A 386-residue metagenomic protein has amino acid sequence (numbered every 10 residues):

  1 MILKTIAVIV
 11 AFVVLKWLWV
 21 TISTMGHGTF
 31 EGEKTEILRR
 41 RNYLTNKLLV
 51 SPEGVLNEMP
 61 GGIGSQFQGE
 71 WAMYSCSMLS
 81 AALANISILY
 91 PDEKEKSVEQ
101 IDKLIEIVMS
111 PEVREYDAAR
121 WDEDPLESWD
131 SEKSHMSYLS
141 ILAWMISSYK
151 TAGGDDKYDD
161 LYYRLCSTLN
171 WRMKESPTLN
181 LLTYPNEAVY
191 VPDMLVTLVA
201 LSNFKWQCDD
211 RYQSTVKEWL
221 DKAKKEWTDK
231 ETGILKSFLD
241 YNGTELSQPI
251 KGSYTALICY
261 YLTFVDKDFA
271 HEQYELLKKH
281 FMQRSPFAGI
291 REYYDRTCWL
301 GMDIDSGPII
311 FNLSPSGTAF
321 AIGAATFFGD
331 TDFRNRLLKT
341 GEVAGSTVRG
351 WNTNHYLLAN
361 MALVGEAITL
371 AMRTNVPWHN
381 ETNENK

Functional and structural regions predicted by a protein language model:
M1-V13: N-terminal Sec-pathway targeting helices
T24-R41, I86-D102, Y149-R164, K205-K217 (+3 more regions): Structural helix-adjacent loops and short alpha-helical linkers that scaffold large soluble proteins
G28-E36, K47-A72, R114-R120, D130 (+1 more regions): CBM-like carbohydrate-recognition segments
Q68-G69, S75-S77, A82-L195, T374: Extended ligand-binding groove/face enriched in aromatic
W71-S87, E132-K150, V189-K205, L246-V265 (+2 more regions): Well-ordered alpha-helical segments within folded domains of soluble proteins
Y90, E112, G153, M173-S176 (+4 more regions): Alpha-helical junction/boundary sensor with strong preference for TPR arrays
S137, S176-L179, E187-S316: Extended ligand-binding clefts on enzyme/binding-domain cores
